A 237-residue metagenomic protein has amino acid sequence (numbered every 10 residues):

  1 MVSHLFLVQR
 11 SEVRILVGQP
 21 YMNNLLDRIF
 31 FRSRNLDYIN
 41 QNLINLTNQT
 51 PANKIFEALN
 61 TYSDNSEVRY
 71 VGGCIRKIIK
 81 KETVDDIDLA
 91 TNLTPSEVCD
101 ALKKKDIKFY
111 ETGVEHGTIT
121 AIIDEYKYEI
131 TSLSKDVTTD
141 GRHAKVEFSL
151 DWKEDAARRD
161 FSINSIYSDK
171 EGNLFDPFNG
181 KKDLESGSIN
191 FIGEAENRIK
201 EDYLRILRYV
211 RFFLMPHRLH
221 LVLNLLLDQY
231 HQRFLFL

Functional and structural regions predicted by a protein language model:
V2-L5, L225: Compositionally biased non-globular segments, especially hydrophobic aliphatic-rich helices of signal peptides
L5-L7, L16, Q232-L235: Short hydrophobic targeting helices and cationic amphipathic motifs that mediate membrane/organellar targeting
R10, P20: Cationic, low-complexity basic patches in intrinsically disordered or flexible, solvent-exposed regions
M22-L237: Catalytic cores of the polymerase beta-like nucleotidyltransferase superfamily and closely associated nucleotide
